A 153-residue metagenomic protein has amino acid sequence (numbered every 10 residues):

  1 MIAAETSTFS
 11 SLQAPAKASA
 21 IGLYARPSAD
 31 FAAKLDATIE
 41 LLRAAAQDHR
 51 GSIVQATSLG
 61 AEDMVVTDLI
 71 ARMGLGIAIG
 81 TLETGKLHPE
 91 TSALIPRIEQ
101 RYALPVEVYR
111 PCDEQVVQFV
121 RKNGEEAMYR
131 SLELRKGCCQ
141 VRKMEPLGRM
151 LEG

Functional and structural regions predicted by a protein language model:
I2-G153: ATP-dependent adenylation/nucleotidyltransferase module used to activate substrates
